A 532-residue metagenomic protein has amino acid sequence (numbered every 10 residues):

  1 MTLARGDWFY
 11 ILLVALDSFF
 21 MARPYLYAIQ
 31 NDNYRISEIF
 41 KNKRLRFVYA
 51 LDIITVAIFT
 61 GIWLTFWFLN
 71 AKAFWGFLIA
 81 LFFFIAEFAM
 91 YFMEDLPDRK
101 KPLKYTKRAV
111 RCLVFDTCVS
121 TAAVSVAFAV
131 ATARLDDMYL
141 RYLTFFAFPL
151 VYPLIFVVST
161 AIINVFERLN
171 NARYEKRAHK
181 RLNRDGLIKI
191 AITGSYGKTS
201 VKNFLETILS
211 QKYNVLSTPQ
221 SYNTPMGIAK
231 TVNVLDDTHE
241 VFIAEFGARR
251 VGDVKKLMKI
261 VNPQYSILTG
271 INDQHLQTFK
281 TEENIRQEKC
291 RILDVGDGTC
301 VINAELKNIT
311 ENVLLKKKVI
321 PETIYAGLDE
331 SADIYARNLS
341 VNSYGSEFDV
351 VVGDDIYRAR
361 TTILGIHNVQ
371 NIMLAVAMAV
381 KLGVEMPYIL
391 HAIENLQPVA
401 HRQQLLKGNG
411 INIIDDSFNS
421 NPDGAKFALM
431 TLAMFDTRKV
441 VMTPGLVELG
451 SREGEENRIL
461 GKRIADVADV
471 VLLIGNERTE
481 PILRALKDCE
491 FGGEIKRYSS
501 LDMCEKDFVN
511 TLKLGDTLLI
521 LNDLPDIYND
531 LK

Functional and structural regions predicted by a protein language model:
M1-N164, A377-M386, H391-K532: ATP-dependent carboxylate-amine ligase
L64-T65, T106, D116-L135, K230 (+4 more regions): Extended acidic/charged loop-beta regions that coordinate divalent cations and stabilize anionic phosphate/carboxylate
I155-D185: Transmembrane-cytosolic junction motif
K176-S221: Walker A (P-loop) phosphate-binding motif
G186-L187, Y213, H239, P263 (+5 more regions): Short, well-ordered alpha-helix to beta-strand connector turns
Q211-D237: Conserved substrate/cofactor phosphate-moiety recognition/catalytic segment in nucleotide-dependent phosphotransferases
E240-V254, I413-N419: Switch II (G3) loop of P-loop NTPases
L268-I413, T437, K462-V470, E477-R497: Acidic, Mg2+-coordinating active-site environments of NTP-dependent enzymes
